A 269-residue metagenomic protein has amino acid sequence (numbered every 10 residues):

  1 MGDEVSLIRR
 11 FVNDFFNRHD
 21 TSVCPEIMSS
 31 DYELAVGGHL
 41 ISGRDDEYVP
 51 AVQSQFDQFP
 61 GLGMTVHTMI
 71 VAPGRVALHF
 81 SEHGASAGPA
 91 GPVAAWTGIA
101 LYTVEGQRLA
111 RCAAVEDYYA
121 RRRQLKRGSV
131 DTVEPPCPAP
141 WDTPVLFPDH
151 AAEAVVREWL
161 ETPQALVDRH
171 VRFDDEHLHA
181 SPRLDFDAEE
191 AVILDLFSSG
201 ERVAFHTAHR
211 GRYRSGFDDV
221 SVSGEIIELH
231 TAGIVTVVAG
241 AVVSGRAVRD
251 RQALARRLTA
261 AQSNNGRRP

Functional and structural regions predicted by a protein language model:
M1-S22, E26, S30, R122-L166 (+1 more regions): Short, low-complexity N-terminal intrinsically disordered segments enriched in polar/charged residues
S6-L7, T21-P73, A165-Y213: A solvent-exposed, acidic/Ser-Thr-rich amphipathic alpha-helical stretch
F11, A51, V155, W159 (+2 more regions): Alpha-helical packing segments of well-folded alpha/beta enzyme cores
D14, G38, S244: Short, flexible active-site loop motifs that bind/organize anionic cofactors or intermediates
F56-G63, T68-F147, L184-P269: A beta-strand edge to alpha-helix "cap/lid" segment located at domain peripheries
